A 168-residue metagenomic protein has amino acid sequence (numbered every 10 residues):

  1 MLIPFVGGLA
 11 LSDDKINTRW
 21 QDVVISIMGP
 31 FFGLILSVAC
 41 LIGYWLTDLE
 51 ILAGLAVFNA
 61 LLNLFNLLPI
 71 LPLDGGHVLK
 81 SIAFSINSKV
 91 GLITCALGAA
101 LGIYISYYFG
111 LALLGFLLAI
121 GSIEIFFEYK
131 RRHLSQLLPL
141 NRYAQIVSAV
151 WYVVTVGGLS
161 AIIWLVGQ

Functional and structural regions predicted by a protein language model:
M1-Q168: Hydrophobic transmembrane alpha-helices and their immediate loop junctions in multi-pass integral membrane proteins
